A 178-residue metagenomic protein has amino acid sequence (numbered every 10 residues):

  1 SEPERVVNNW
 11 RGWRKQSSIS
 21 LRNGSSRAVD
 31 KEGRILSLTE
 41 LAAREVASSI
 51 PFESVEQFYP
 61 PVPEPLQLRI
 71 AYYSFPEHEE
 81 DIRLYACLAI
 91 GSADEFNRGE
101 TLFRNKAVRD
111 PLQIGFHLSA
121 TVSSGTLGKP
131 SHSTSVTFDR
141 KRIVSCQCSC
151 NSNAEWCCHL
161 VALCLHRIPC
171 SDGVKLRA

Functional and structural regions predicted by a protein language model:
S1-T126: Cullin-RING E3 adaptor/co-adaptor recruitment helices
K129-A178: Short Cys/His-based metal-binding microdomains
